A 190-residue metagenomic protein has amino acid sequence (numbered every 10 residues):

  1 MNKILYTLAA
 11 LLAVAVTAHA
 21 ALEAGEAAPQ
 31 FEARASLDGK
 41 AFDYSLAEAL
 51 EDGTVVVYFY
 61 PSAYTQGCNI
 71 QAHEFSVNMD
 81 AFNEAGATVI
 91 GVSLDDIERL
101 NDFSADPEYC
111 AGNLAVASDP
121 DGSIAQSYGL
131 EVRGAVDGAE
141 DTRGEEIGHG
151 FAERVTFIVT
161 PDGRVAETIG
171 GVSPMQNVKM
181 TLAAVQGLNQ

Functional and structural regions predicted by a protein language model:
L5-A35: N-proximal helix/coil linker or "cap" segments that precede and/or mark the start of modular domains
E32-T54: A short beta-strand-turn-helix
L37-D38, D121, D162: Residue-level recognition of short loop/turn positions
L46-A47, L130, G171: Residue-level structural signal for beta-strand termini and adjacent loop
L46-F75: Short active-site neighborhood of thiol/selenol oxidoreductases, capturing the structured segment around
N69-S127: Structural microenvironment flanking redox-active thiols in thiol-disulfide oxidoreductases
A111-L114, L130-G138, H149-F157: Structural micro-motif
D141-Q190: Thiol-/selenol-based redox modules, centered on thioredoxin-like and closely related oxidoreductase domains
